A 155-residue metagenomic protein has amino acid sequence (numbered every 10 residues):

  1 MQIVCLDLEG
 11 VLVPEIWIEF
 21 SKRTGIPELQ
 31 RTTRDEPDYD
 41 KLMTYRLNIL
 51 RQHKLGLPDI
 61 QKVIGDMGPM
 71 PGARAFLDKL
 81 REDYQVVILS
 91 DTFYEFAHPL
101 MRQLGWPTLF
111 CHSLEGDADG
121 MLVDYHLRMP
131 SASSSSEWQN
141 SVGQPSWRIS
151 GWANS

Functional and structural regions predicted by a protein language model:
M1, W106, Q144-R148: Local beta-strand N-terminus motif with an aromatic residue
Q2-A118: Alpha-helical substrate-recognition element adjacent to the catalytic core
I64-P71, Y125-S133: Conserved phosphate-coordination/catalytic loops
D117-Y125: Short, charged, surface-exposed secondary-structure boundary motifs
P130-S155: Conserved Lys-Pro-Asp/Glu-containing loop-to-beta segment of HAD-superfamily phosphomonoesterases, centered on
